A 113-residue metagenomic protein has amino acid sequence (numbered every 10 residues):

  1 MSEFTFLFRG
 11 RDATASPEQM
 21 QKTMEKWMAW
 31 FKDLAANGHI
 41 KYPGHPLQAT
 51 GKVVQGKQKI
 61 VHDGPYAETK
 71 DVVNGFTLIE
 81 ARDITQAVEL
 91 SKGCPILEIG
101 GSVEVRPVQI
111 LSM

Functional and structural regions predicted by a protein language model:
M1-M113: Conserved, structured core segments of small domains
